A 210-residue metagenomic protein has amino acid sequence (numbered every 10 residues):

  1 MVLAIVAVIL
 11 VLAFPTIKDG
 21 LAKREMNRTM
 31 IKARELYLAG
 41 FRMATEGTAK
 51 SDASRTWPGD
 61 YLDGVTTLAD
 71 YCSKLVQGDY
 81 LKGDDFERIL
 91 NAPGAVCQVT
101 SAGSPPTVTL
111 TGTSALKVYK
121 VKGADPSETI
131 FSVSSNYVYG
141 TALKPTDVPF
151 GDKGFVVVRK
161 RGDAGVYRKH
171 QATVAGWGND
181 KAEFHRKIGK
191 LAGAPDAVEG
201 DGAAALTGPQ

Functional and structural regions predicted by a protein language model:
M1-A4: N-terminal signal-anchor/signal peptide hydrophobic helix marking the start of the first transmembrane segment
V11-D70, G202, T207: Conserved hydrophobic/amphipathic alpha-helical signal-anchor segments
M43-E46, K50, G78-G83, G165: Phosphate/oxyanion-binding loops and surfaces in catalytic or ligand/nucleic-acid-binding neighborhoods
T66-Q77, T111: Well-ordered, non-membrane alpha-helical segments in soluble/globular domains
Q77-Y139: Acidic, glycine-rich loop-and-strand cores that form catalytic or ligand-binding grooves in diverse globular domains
V138-Q210: C-terminal accessory segments of extracellular proteins
